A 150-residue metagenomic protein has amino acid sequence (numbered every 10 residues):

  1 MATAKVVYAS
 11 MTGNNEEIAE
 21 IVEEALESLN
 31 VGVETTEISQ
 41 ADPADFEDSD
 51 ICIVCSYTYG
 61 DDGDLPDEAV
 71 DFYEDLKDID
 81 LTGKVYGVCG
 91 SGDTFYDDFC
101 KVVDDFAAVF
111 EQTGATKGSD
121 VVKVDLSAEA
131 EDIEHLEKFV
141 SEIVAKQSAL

Functional and structural regions predicted by a protein language model:
A2-T3, N14-E17, A25-L29, E34 (+1 more regions): FMN-binding flavodoxin-like domain, especially the glycine-rich phosphate-binding loop
V7, T36: The conserved SAM/SAH-binding core of class I Rossmann-like methyltransferase domains, concentrating on the hydrophobic
A9-G13: Short polar catalytic/cofactor-binding loops
Q40-D45: Short acidic active-site motifs
